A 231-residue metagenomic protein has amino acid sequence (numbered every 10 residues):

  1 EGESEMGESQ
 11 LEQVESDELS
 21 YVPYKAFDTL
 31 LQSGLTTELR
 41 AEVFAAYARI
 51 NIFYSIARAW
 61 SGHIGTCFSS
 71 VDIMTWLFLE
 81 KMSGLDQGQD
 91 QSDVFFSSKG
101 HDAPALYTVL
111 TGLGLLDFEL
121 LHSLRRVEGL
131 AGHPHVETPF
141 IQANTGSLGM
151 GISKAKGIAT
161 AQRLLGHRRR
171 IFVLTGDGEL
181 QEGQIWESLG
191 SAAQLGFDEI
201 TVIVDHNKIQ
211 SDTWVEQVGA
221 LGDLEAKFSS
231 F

Functional and structural regions predicted by a protein language model:
G2-M74, E179, D223-E225: Conserved acidic/glycine
T29-Q32, P134-F140, D205-S211, A226-S229: Gly-rich Lys/Arg/Thr-decorated short loops/hinges at beta-loop-alpha junctions or inter-strand turns that position
E38, E42, F96-K99, W214 (+1 more regions): Hydrophobic alpha-helical scaffolding
I52-S55, C67-Q194: Cofactor-binding active-site loop characterized by glycine-rich and histidine/acidic residues
F96-S98, E199-H206, Q210: Short internal beta-strands
H167, E216-F231: Conserved thiamine diphosphate
Q184, A193, T213-A220: A general structural motif
Q194-G196, S229: Anion (oxyanion) recognition and catalysis
